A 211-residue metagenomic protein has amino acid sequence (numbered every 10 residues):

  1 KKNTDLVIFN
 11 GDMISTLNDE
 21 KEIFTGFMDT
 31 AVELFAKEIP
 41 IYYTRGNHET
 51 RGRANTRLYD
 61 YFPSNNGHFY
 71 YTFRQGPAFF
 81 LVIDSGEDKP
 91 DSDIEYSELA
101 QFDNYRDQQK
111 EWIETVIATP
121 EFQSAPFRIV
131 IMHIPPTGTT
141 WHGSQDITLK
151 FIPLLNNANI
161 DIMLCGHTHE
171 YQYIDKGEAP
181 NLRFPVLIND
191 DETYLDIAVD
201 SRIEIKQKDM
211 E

Functional and structural regions predicted by a protein language model:
K1-E20: N-terminal active-site segment of His-dependent metallophosphoesterases
D5, I39, S124-F127: Short coil/turn segments at beta-strand junctions that form active-site/ligand-binding loops
V7-F9, Y43, V130, L164: Residue-level marker for buried hydrophobic side chains located in beta-strands that build the well-ordered beta-sheet
N10-I14, I117-T139: Short acidic, glycine-rich surface-loop motifs adjacent to enzyme active sites
G11-D12, G46-N47, H133, G166-H167: Active-site glycine-centered loops adjacent to acidic/histidine catalytic or metal-binding residues that shape
E22-A118, F122, K150-N156, I162 (+1 more regions): Extended active-site neighborhood of metal-dependent phosphoesterases/phosphodiesterases
V130-T137, D161-Y171: Histidine-centered catalytic micro-motifs
L195-E211: A short C-terminal boundary segment appended to hydrolase-like catalytic domains
